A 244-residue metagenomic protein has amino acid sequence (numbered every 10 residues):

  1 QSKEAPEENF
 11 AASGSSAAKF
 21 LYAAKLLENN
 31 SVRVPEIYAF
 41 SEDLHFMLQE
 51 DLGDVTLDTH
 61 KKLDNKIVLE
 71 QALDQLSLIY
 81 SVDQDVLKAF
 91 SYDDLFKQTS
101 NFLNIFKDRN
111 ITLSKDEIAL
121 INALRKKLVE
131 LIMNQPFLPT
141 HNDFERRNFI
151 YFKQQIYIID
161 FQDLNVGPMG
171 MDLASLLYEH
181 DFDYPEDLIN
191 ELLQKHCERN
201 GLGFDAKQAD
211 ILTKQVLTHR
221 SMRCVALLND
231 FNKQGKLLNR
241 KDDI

Functional and structural regions predicted by a protein language model:
Q1, K126-M171, D183: Active-site acidic catalytic loop and adjacent metal/ATP-binding pocket of ATP-dependent phosphoryl transfer enzymes
Q1-K97, N101, K107-K115: ATP-binding pocket architecture of kinase catalytic cores
Y38, A89-D93, D205-L217: All-alpha amphipathic helical-bundle segments outside canonical DNA-binding/catalytic cores that form hydrophobic
Y92, F96, R146, V166-G167 (+2 more regions): Glycan-recognition and catalytic cores of secretory/periplasmic carbohydrate-active enzymes
S100-R109, M169-F204, T218-K236: Active-site activation/catalytic loop segments of kinase-like enzymes and analogous catalytic loops in related
N110-A119, G201-T213: Short, surface-exposed acidic
I121-L128, I244: Short amphipathic alpha-helical coiled-coil/interface segments
G235-I244: Short secondary-structure subsegments characteristic of cysteine-rich extracellular domains
